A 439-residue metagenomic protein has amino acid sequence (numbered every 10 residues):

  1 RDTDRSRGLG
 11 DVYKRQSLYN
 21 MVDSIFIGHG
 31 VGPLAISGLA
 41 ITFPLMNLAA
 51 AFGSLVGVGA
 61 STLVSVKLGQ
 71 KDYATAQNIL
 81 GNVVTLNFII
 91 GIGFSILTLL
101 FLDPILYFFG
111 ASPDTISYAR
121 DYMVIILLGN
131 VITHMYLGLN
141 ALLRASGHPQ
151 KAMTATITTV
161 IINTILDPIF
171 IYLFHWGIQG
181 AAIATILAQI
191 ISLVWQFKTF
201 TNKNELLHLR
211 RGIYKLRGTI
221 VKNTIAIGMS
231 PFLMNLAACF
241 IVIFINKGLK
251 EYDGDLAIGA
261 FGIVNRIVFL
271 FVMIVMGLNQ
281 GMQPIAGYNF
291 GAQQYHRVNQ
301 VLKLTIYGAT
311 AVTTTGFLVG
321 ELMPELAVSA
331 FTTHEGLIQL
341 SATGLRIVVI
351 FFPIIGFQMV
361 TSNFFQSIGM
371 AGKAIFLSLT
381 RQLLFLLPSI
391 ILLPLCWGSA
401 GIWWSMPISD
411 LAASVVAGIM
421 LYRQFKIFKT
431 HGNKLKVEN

Functional and structural regions predicted by a protein language model:
R1, V160-L193, P324, A330 (+1 more regions): Membrane-interface helix-loop junctions in multi-pass transport and translocation proteins
D2-Y13: Single conserved hydrophobic/aromatic residue that forms the stacking wall/gate of nucleotide- or nucleobase-binding
D11-D23, I125, T159, A188-S192 (+3 more regions): Transmembrane helical elements of multi-pass membrane transporters/channels
K14, I186-I213, M234, L392 (+1 more regions): C-terminal transmembrane helix end/exit motif
L18-S37, L106-P113, I169-H175, C239-V264 (+4 more regions): Helix-terminus/linker motif at the lipid-water interface of multi-pass membrane proteins
I36-I96, T133-A152, A260-L318, L322-P324 (+1 more regions): Small-residue-rich hydrophobic transmembrane alpha-helices
G93-V124, T315-I338, A342: Short membrane-interface helical motifs at transmembrane helix boundaries in multi-pass membrane transporters
P113-Y136, I263, E335-T361: Alpha-helical transmembrane segments of multi-pass membrane proteins
